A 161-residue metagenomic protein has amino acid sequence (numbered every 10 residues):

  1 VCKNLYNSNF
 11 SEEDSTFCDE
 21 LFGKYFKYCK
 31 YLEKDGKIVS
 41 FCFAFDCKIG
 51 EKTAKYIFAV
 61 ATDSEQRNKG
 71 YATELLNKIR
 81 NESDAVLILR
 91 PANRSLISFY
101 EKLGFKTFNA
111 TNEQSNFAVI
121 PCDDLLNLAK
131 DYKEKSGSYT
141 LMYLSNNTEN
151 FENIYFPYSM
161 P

Functional and structural regions predicted by a protein language model:
V1-V39, Y56, A118-M160: Short amphipathic alpha-helix that is part of the acyltransferase structural core
V39-S40, N109: A structural microfeature
K52-S64: Conserved acetyl-CoA binding element of GNAT-fold acetyltransferases
K55, N81-N93: Conserved GNAT acetyl-CoA-binding A-motif
T62, N68-N81: Conserved acetyl-CoA-binding loop-helix of GNAT-fold acetyltransferases
A72, S95-L96, E113-A118: Short glycine/proline-centered loop/turn elements that form peptide/ligand docking sites
I88-E101, K106-T107: Conserved beta-strand-loop-alpha-helix junction that forms the acyl-donor binding cleft
